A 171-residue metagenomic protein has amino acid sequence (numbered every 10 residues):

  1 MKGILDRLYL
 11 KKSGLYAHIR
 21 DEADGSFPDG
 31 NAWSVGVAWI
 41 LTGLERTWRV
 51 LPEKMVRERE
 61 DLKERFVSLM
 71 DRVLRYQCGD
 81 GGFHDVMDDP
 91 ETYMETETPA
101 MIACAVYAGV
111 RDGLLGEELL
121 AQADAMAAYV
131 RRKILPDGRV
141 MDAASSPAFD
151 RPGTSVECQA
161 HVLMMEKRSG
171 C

Functional and structural regions predicted by a protein language model:
M1-A17, K63-G81, Q122-R139: Long, well-ordered core segments of solenoidal/helical folds
M1-E45: Loop-centered beta-sheet repeat module
L5, W48-P52, L74, V110 (+1 more regions): A structural signal for long alpha-helical coiled-coils and helix-turn connectors that form the cytosolic signaling
H18-G30, G81-D89, P147-A148: Acidic/His metal-coordination segments adjacent to aromatic residues that form catalytic metal sites in metalloenzymes
N31, V35, R57-E64, D89-E97 (+1 more regions): A short glycine-/small-residue-rich loop at the edge of a beta-strand within enzyme catalytic domains
W39-M87: Oxyanion-binding "anion nests"
F83-H84, D89-C171: CBM-like carbohydrate-recognition segments
